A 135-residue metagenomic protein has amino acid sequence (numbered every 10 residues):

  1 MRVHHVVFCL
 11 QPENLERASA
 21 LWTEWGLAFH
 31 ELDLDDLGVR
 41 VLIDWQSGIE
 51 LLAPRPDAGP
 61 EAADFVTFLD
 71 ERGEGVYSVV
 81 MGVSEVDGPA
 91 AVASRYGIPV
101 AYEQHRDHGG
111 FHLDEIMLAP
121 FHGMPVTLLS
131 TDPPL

Functional and structural regions predicted by a protein language model:
M1-G26, E74-M81, L129-L135: N-terminal beta-strand motif that seeds the catalytic metal site of vicinal oxygen chelate
R2-H4, E24-W25, H30-G38, A58-V76 (+1 more regions): A cross-kingdom feature marking solvent-exposed beta-strand/loop segments within repeated, beta-rich binding/scaffold
F8-Q11, V39-V41, I49, E61-F65 (+2 more regions): Generic ordered-secondary-structure signal
Q11-N14, D33, D44, R55 (+2 more regions): Serine/threonine-rich low-complexity intrinsically disordered regions
N14-A18, E85-V92: Short, conserved charged micro-motifs
L32, R40-A53, V80, A90-L135: Vicinal oxygen chelate
